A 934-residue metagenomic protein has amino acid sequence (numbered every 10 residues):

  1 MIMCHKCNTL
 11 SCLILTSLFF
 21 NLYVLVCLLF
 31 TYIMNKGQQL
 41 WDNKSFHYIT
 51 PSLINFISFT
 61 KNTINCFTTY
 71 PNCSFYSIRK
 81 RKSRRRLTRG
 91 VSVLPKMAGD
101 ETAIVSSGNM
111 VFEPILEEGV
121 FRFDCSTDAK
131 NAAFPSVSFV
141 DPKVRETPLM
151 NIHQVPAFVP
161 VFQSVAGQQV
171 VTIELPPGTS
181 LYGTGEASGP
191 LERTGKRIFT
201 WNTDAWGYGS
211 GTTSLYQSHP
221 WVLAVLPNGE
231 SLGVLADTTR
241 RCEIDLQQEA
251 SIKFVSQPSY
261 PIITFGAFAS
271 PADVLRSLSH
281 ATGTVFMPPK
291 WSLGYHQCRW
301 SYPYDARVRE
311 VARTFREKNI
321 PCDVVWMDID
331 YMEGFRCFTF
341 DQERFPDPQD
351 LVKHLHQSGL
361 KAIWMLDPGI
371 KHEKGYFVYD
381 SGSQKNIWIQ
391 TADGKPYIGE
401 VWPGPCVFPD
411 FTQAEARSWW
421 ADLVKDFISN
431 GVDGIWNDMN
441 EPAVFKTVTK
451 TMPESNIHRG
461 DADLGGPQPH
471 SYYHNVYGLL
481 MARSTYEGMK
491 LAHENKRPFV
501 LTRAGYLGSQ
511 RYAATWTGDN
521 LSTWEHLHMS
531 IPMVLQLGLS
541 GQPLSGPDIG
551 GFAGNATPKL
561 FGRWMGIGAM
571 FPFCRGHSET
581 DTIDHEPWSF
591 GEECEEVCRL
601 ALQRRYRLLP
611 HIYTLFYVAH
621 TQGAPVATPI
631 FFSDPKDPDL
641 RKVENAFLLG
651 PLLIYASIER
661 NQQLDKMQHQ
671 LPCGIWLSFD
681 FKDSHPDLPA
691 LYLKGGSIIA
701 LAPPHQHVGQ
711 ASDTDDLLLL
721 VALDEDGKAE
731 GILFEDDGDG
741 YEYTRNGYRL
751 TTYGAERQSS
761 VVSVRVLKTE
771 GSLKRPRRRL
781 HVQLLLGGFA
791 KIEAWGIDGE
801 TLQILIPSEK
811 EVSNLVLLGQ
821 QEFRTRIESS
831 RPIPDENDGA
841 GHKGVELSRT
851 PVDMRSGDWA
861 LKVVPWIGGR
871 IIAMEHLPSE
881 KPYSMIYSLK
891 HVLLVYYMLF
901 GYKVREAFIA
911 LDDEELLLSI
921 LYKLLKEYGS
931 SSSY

Functional and structural regions predicted by a protein language model:
C4-C7, C12, C27, C66 (+1 more regions): Cysteine-centered motifs
L10-T31: Hydrophobic alpha-helical signal peptides and transmembrane signal-/tail-anchor segments that drive secretory-pathway
S92-P95, G99-L688, L693-K694: Catalytic-domain carbohydrate-binding cleft regions of carbohydrate-active enzymes
F123-C125, I654-S657, V762-E770, D858 (+2 more regions): Short, well-ordered beta-strand segments enriched in hydrophobic/aromatic residues
L664, K682-P686, W795-D838: Solvent-exposed, conformationally flexible loop/turn segments
G696-T801, F823-T825: Accessory, solvent-exposed terminal regions and/or long lumenal/extracellular loops of proteins
E836-Y934: Surface-exposed acidic/polar loop and edge beta-strand patches at domain peripheries
